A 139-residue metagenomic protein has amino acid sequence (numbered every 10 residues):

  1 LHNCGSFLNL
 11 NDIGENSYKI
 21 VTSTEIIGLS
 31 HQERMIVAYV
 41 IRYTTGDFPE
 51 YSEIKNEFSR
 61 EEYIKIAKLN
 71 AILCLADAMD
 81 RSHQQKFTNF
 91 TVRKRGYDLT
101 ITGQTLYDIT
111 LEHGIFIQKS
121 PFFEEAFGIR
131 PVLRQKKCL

Functional and structural regions predicted by a protein language model:
L1-V92: Divalent metal-dependent catalytic cores for phosphoryl transfer on phosphate-bearing substrates
R34, T44, T102-Q104, R134-K136: Generic beta-strand/beta-sheet core signal
F48, L106, C138: Short, glycine-/Ser/Thr-/acidic-enriched flexible segments
N89, T105-D108, K119, Q135: C-terminal accessory subdomains of helicases
T100-G114: A short interface-forming secondary-structure element
L111-R130: Short, non-transmembrane amphipathic alpha-helical segments
F127-L139: A short amphipathic beta-strand at an alpha->beta junction
